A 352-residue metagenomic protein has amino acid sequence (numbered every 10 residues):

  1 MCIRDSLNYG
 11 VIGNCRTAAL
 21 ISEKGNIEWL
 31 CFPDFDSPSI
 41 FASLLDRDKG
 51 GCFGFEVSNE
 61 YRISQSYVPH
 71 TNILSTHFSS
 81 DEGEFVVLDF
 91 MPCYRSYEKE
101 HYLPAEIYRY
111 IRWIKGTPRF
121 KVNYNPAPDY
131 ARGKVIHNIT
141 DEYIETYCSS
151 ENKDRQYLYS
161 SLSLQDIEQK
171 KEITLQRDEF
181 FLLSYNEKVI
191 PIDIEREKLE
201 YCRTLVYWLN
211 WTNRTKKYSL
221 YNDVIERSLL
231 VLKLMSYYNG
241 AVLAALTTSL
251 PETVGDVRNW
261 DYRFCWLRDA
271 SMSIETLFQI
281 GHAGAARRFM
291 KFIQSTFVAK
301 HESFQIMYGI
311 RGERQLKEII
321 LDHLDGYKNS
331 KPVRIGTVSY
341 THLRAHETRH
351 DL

Functional and structural regions predicted by a protein language model:
R4-R344: Acidic, mature catalytic/reactive cores of soluble proteins
A345-L352: Positively charged, low-complexity/disordered segments
